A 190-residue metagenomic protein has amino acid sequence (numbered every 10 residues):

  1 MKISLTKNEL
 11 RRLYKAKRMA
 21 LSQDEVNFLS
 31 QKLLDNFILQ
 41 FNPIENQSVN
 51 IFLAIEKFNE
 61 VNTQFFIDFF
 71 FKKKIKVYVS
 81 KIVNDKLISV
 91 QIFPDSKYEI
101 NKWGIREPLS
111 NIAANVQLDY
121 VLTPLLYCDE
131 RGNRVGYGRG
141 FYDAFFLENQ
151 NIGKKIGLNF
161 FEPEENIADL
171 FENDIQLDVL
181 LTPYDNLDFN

Functional and structural regions predicted by a protein language model:
K2-E99, I105-R106: N-terminal active-site beta-alpha-beta segment that forms phosphate/nucleotide-binding and substrate-recognition loops
I88-N190: Conserved phosphate- and dinucleotide-binding cores of soluble alpha/beta proteins, encompassing both enzyme active
